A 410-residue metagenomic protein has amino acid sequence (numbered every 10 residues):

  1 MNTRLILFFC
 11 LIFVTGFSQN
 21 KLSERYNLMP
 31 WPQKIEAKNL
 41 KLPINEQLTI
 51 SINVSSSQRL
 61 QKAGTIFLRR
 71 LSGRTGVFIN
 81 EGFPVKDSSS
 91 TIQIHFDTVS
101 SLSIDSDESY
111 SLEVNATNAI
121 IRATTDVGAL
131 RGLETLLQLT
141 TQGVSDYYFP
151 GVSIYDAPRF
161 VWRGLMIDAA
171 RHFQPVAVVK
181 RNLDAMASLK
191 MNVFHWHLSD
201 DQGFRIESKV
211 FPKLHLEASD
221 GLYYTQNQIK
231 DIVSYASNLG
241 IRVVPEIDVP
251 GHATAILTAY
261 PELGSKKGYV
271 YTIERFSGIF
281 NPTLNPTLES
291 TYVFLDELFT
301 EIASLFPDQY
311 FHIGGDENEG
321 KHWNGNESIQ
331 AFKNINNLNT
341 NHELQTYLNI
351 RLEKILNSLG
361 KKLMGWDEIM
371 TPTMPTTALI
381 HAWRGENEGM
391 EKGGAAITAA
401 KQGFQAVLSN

Functional and structural regions predicted by a protein language model:
M1-E24: Bacterial Sec-dependent N-terminal signal peptides
Q19-F160: Contiguous, structured surface segment used for ligand recognition
Q58-L60, F173-P175, D201-R205, P250-I256 (+4 more regions): Flexible loop/turn segments at secondary-structure boundaries
V77, M191, I241, K361 (+1 more regions): Short glycine/serine/threonine/alanine-rich loop segments
G82-V85, I247, G365-T371: Acidic carboxylate-rich catalytic motifs and surrounding loops in phosphoryl-/glycosyl-chemistry enzymes
L102-Y310, N326, R351, I355: Feature activates predominantly on carbohydrate-active enzymes
A169, L198-D200, P245-V249, G315-E317 (+3 more regions): A cross-domain feature marking catalytic cores of carbohydrate-active enzymes and several ubiquitous metabolic/repair
E274-R275, I279-A378, G385, G389-T398 (+1 more regions): Active-site neighborhood of glycoside hydrolase catalytic domains
